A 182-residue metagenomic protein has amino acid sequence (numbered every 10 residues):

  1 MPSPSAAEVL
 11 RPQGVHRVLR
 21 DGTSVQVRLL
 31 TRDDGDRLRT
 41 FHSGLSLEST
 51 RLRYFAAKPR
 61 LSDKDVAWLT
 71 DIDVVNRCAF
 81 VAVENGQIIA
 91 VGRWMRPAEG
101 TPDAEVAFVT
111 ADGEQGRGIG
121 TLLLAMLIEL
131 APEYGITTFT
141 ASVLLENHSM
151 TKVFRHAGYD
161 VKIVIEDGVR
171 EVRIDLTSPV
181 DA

Functional and structural regions predicted by a protein language model:
M1-A182: Long, contiguous binding/interaction regions
